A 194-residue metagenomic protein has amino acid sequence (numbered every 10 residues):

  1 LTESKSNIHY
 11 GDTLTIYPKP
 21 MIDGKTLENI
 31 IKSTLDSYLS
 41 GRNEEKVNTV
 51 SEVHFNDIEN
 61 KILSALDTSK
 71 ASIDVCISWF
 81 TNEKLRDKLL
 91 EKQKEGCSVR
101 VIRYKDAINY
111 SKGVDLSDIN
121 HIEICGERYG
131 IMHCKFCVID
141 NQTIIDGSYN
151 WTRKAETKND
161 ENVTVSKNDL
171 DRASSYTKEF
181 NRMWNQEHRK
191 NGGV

Functional and structural regions predicted by a protein language model:
L1-N60, T68, N82-V194: PLD/PLD-like phosphodiesterase catalytic module centered on the HKD motif
S78-W79: Catalytic beta/alpha-barrel core
